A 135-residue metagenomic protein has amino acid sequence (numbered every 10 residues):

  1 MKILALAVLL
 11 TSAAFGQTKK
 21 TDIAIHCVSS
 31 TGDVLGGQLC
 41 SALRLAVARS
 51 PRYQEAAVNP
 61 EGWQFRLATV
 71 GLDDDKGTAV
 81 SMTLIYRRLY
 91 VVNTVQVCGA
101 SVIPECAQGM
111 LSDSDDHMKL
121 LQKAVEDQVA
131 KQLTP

Functional and structural regions predicted by a protein language model:
M1-I3, L45: Hydrophobic alpha-helical segments, especially transmembrane helices and their immediate juxtamembrane helical caps
I3-A13: Sec-dependent N-terminal signal peptides
F15-R49, E126-P135: A structural "domain/chain start" motif
S30, K76-G109: Intrinsically disordered, low-complexity regulatory segments enriched in Ser/Thr/Pro and charged residues
A42-E55, M110-D115: Generic detector of solvent-exposed, compositionally biased contiguous segments
Q54-L84: A short, hydrophobic beta-strand-centered structural micro-motif
T94-P135: C-terminal/domain-edge helix-coil "capping" segments
